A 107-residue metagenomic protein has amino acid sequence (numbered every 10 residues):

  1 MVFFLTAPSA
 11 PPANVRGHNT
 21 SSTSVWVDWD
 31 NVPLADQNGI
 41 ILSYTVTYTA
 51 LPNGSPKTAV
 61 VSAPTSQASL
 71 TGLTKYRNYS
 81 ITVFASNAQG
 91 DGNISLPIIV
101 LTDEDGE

Functional and structural regions predicted by a protein language model:
M1-E107: Extracellular low-complexity, O-glycosylation-prone stalks/linkers
